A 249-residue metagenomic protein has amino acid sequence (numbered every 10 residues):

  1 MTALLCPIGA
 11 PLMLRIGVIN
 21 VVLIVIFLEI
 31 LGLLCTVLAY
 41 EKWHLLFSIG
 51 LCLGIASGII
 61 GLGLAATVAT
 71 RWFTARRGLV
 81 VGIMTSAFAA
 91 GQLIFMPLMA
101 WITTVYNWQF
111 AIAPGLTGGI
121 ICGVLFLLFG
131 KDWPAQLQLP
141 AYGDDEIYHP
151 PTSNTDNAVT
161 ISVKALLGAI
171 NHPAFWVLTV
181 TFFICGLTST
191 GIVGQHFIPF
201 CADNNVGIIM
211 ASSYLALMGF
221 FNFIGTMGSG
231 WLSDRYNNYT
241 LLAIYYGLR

Functional and structural regions predicted by a protein language model:
T2-P7, Q92-L93, G219-M227: Residue-level signature of mid-helix packing/kink "hotspots" within the transmembrane helices of 12-pass Major
L5-V18, T226-N237: Helix-to-loop junctions at the C-terminal end of transmembrane segments in multipass secondary transporters
L14-I26, R235-Y246: Cytoplasmic membrane-interface "Motif A"-like loop-to-helix N-cap segments of 12-TM Major Facilitator Superfamily
F27-Y40, L248-R249: C-terminal ends and interior cores of transmembrane alpha-helices in multi-pass membrane transporters/permeases
E29-G32, H44-I60, F183-I184: Hydrophobic core of transmembrane alpha-helices in multi-pass small-molecule transporters, especially MFS/SLC-type
I49-A87: Cytoplasmic helix-loop-helix junction between adjacent transmembrane helices in 12-TM secondary transporters
M84-L139: Helix-loop-helix hairpin linking two adjacent transmembrane segments in secondary transporters
A165-W231: Extracytoplasmic gate region of multi-pass secondary transporters
